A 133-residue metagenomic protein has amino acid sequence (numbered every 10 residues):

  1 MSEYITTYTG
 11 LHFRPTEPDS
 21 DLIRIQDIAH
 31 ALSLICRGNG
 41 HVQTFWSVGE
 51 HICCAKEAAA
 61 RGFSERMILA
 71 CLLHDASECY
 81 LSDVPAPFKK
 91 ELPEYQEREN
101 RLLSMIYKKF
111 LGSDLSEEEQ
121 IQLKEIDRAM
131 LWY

Functional and structural regions predicted by a protein language model:
M1-Y133: Metal-dependent phosphohydrolase cores
